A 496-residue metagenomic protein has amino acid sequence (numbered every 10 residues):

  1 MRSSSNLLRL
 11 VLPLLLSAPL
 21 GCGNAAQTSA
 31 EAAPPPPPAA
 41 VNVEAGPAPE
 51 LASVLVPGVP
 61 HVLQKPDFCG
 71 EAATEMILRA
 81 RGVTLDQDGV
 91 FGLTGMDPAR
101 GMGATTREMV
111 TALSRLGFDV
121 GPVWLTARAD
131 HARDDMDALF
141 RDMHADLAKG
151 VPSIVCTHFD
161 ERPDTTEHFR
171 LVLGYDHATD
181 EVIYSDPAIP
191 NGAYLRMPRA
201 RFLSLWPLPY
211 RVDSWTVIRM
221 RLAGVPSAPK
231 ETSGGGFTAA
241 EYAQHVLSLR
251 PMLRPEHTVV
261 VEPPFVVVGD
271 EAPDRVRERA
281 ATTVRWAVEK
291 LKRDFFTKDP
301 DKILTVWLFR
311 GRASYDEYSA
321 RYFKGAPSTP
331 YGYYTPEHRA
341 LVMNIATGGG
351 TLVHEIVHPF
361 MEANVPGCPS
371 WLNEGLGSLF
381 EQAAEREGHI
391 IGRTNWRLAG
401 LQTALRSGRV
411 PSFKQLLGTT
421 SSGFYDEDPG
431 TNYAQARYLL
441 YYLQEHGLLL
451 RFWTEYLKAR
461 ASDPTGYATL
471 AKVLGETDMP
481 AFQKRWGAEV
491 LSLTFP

Functional and structural regions predicted by a protein language model:
P19-G21: C-terminal motif of bacterial Sec signal peptides marking the signal peptidase cleavage site
G23-A30, P36-P57, G89-R221: Conserved active-site-adjacent core of cysteine acyl-enzyme catalytic domains
E50-H61, A72, D86-M96, L116 (+1 more regions): Acidic/histidine-rich, surface-exposed loop or edge segments in extracytoplasmic proteins
V62-R79, G101-L113, R437-L440: Active-site nucleophilic cysteine motif
D86-M102, A127-R133, D299-E317, G377-E381: Acidic helix-start/capping segments at beta-turn-to-alpha-helix junctions
W206-P207, V212-P255: Pro/Ala/Gly-rich low-complexity, hydrophilic intrinsically disordered segments
P255-S370, R386, T465-A471: Juxtacatalytic substrate-recognition/specificity segment
S319-N344, P366-P496: Acidic/His/Gly-enriched intrinsically disordered linker/tail segments that often contain short helix/coil "MoRF-like"
